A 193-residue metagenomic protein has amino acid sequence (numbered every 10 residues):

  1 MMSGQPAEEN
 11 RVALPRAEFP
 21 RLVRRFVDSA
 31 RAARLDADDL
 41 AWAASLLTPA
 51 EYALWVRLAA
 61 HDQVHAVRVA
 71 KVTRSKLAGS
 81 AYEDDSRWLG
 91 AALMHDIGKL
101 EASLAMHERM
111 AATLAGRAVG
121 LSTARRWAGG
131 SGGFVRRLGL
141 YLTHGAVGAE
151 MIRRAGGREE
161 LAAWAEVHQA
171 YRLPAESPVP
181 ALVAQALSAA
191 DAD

Functional and structural regions predicted by a protein language model:
M1-L54, Y171-A175, D193: Non-catalytic interface/linker regions that flank or bridge core catalytic/transmembrane domains
P49-D193: Divalent metal-dependent catalytic cores for phosphoryl transfer on phosphate-bearing substrates
